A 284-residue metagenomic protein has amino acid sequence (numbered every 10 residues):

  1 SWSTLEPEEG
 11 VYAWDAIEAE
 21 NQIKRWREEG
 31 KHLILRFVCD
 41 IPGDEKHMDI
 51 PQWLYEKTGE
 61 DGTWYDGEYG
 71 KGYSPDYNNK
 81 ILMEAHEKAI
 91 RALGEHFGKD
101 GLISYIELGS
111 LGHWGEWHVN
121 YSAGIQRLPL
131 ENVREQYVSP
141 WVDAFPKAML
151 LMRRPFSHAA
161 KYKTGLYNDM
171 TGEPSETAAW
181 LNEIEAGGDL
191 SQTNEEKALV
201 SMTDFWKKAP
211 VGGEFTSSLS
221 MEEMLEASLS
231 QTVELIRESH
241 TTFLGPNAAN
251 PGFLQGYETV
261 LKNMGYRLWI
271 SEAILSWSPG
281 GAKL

Functional and structural regions predicted by a protein language model:
S1-I81, V200-F253: N-terminal substrate-binding region of glycoside hydrolase catalytic domains
W2-T4, E9, F37-I41, G101 (+2 more regions): Short, flexible loop/turn elements at secondary-structure junctions
A19-K24, I90-G94, R134-V142: Generic structural signal for well-ordered alpha-helices, preferentially at hydrophobic/aromatic core positions
R27, Y105-G115, N120-N250: Catalytic-core regions of glycoside hydrolase
D61-I125: Active-site groove signature of glycoside hydrolases
G256-V260: Surface-exposed, extracytoplasmic segments of Gram-negative outer-membrane nutrient-acquisition systems
L261-L284: Surface beta-strand/loop "capping" patches
